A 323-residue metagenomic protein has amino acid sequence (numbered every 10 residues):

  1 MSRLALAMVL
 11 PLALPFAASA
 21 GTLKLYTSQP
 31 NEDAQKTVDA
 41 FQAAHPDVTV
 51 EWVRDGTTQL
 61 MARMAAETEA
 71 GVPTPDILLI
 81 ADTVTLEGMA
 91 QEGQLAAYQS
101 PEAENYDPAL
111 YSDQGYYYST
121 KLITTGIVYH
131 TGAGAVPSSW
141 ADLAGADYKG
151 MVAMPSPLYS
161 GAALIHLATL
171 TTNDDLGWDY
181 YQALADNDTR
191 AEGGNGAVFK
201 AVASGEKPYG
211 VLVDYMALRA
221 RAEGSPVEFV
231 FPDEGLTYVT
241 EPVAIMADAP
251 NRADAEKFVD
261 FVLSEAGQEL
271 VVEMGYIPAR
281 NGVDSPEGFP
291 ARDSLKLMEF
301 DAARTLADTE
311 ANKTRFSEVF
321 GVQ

Functional and structural regions predicted by a protein language model:
K24, S28-E51, A65, A220: Short, polar/charged alpha-helical segment
S28-Q35, T57-T58, P73-E206: Extracytoplasmic ligand-binding site segments that recognize negatively charged/polar headgroups
V84-G88, P208-P226, G275: A ligand-binding cleft/hinge motif common to bilobed small-molecule-binding domains
A96-E102, G115-S119, A141, Y209 (+2 more regions): Short beta-strand->loop
I123-T124, Y181-A185, A191-E192, E223-A249 (+1 more regions): Periplasmic-binding protein-like
G126-A133, A168-T171, T240-N251, L270-V271: A bilobed periplasmic-binding-protein/Venus flytrap-type ligand-binding module shared by bacterial periplasmic
M246-D301: Mature extracytoplasmic/periplasmic domains
G288-Q323: Extracellular/periplasmic bilobal clamshell ligand-binding domains
